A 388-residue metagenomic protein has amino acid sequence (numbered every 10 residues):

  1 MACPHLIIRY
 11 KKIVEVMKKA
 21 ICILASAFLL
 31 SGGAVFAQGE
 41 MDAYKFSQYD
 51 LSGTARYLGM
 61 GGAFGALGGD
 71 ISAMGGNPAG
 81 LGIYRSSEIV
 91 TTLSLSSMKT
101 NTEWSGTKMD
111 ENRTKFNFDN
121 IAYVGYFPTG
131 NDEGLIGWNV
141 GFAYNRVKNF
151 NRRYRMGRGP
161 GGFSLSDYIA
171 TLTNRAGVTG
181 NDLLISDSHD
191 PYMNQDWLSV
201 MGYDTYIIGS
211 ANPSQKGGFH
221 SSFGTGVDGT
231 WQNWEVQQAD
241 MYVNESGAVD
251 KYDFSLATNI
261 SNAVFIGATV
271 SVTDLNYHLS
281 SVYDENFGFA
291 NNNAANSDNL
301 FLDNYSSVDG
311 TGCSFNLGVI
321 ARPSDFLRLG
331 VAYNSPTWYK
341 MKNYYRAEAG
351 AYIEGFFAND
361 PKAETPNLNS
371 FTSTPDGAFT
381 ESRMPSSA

Functional and structural regions predicted by a protein language model:
M1-M41: Bacterial Sec-dependent N-terminal signal peptides
A25, Y84, N276-H278: Active-site-proximal flexible loops/turns
L29-L30, E88, T273, P336: Single-residue recognition of alpha-helix boundary sites
Q38-S52, Y57, Y126-A388: Outer-membrane beta-barrel porins/channels
A55, L67-G76, G82-G161, G247-D250: Outer-membrane beta-barrel translocator/receptor signature
